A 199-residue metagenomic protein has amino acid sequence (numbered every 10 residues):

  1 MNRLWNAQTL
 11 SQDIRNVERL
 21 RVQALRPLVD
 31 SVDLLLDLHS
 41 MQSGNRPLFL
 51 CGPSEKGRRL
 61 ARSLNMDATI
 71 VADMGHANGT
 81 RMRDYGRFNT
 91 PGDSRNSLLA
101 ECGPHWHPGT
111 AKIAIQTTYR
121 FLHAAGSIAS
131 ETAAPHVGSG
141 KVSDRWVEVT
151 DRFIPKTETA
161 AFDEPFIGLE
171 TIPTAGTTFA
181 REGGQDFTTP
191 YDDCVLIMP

Functional and structural regions predicted by a protein language model:
M1-P199: Structured catalytic-domain cores with a bias toward divalent-metal coordination
